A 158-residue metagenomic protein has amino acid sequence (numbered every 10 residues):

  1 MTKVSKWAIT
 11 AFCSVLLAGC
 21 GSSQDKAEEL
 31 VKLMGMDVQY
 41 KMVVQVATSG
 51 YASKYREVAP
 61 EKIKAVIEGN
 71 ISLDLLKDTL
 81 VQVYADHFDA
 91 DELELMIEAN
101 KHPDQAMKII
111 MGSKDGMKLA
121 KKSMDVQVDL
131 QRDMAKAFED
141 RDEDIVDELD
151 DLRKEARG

Functional and structural regions predicted by a protein language model:
M1-A18: Sec-dependent bacterial lipoprotein signal peptides
V4-W7, K26, S72: Hydrophobic, aromatic-rich alpha-helical transmembrane segments and their membrane-interface anchor motifs
F12-C13, E29, E148: Terminal low-complexity, poorly structured segments
C20-E68: Immediate post-signal-peptide N-terminus of mature secreted/exported proteins
K62-G158: Compact alpha-helical subdomains of small soluble proteins
